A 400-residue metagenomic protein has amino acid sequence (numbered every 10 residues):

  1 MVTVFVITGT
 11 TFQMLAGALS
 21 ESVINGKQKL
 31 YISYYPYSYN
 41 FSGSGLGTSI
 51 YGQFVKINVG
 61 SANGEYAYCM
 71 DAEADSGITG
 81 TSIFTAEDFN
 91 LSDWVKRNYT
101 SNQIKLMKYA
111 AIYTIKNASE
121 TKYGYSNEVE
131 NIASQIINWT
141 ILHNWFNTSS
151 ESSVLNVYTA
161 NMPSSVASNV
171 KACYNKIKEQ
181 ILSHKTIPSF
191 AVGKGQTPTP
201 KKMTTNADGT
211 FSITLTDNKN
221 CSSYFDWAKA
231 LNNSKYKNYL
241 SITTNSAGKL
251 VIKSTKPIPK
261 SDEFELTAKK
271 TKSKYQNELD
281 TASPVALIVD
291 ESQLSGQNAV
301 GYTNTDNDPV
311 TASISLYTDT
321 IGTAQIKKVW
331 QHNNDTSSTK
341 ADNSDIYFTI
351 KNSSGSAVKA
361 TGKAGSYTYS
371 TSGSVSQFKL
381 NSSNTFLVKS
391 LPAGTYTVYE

Functional and structural regions predicted by a protein language model:
F5-G9, A16-G17, K105-A111, I115-E120 (+5 more regions): Solvent-exposed loop/turn and edge beta-strand elements of beta-rich ligand-binding domains
L19-S183: Short, surface-exposed polybasic-aromatic patches that bind anionic ligands, especially phosphate groups
L19-Y34, Y39-G43, V192, N238-T243 (+3 more regions): Generic structural motif
A167-T216, P309-I321: Extracellular ectodomain segments of secreted/surface proteins
Y174-E179, Q276-T320: Short beta-strand elements
